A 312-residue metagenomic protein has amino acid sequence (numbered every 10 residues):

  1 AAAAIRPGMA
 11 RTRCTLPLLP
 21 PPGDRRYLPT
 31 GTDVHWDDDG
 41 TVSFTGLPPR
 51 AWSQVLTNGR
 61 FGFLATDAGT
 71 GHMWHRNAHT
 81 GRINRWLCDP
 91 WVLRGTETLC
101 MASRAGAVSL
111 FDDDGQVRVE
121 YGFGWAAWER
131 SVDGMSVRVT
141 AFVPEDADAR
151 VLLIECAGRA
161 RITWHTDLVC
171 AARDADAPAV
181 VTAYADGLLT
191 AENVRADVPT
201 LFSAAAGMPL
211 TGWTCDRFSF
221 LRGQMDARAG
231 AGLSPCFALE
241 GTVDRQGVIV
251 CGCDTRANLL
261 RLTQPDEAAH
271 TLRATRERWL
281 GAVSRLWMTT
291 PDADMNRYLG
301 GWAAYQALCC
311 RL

Functional and structural regions predicted by a protein language model:
I5-L93, L299, Q306: Beta-strand-rich N-terminal accessory domains
T30-H35, E267-L312: An acidic-aromatic substrate-binding cleft motif
V42-T45, R50-Q54, G115-V117, A127-W128 (+3 more regions): Generic recognition of flexible, low-complexity loop/linker segments
F44-T45, W52-S53, L64-D67, H72-R76 (+4 more regions): Short helix/loop capping segments that flank catalytic or ligand/cofactor-binding pockets
T57, F63-S131, E192-A229, R273-P291: An extended acidic
R60, I154, Q246-I249, W302: Conserved structural-core and active-site-/substrate-pathway-adjacent residues in large, well-folded domains of enzymes
P90-W91, W128, V139-G230, P235-F237 (+1 more regions): Polysaccharide-binding surfaces and accessory modules of carbohydrate-active proteins
A157-A160, E240-N258: Short Pro-Gly-centered flexible turn/kink motifs
